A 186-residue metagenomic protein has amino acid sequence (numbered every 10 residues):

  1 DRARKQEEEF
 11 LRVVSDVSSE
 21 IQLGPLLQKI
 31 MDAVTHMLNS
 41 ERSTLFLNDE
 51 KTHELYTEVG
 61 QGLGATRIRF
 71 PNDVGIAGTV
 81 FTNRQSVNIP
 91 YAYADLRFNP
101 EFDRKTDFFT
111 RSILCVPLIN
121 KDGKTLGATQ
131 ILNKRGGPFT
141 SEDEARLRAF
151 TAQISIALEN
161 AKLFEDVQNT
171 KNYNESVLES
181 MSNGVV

Functional and structural regions predicted by a protein language model:
D1-P25, L126, E142-A145, A157 (+1 more regions): Signal-transmission linkers at sensory-effector interfaces
R12, D16-E20, Q28-M37, T79 (+2 more regions): Amphipathic alpha-helical regulatory segments at dimerization interfaces that relay allosteric signals between sensory
E20-T57, V74, G123, N183: Helix-loop-beta substructure at the N-terminus of cytosolic sensory domains that couple signal/ligand detection
E54-Y56, A65-R67, P90-S112, N133-R135: Signal-transducing coupling segments at domain and membrane junctions
G62-L63, A128-P138: Short beta-strand-to-loop transition segments that serve as allosteric relay/switch motifs in sensory/regulatory domains
A65-V87, A92: Acidic/proline- and glycine-rich, intrinsically disordered low-complexity segments that serve as regulatory linkers
R111-N120: A short, aliphatic-rich beta-strand micro-motif
R148-S155: Allosteric cytosolic regulatory segments
